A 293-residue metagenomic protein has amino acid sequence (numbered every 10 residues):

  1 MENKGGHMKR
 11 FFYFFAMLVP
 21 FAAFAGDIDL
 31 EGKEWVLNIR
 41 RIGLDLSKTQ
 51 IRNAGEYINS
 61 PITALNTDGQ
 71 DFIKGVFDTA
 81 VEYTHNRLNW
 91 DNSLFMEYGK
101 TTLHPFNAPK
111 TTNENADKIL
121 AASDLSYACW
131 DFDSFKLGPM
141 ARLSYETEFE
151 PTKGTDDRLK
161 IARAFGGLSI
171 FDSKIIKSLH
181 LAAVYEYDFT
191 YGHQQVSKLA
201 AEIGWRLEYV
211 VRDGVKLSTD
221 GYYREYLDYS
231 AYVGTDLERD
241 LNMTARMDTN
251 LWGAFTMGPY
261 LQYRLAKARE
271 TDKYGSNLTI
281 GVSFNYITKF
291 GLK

Functional and structural regions predicted by a protein language model:
D27-N38, E82-D91, A128-G138, F171-L179 (+3 more regions): Short loop/turn motifs that connect adjacent beta-strands in outer-membrane beta-barrel proteins
L37-L44, W90-L94, A121, F135-L143 (+6 more regions): Transmembrane beta-strands of outer-membrane beta-barrel proteins
R41-A54, H85, M96-T102, L143-P151 (+4 more regions): Transmembrane beta-strands of outer-membrane beta-barrel pores
S47-K74, H104-T111: Surface-exposed strand-loop-strand hairpins of Gram-negative outer-membrane beta-barrel proteins
G75-Y83, A121-Y127, Y145, A164-D172 (+5 more regions): Residues on the lipid-exposed face of transmembrane beta-strands in outer-membrane beta-barrel proteins
T102-G204: Outer-membrane pore/translocation modules
A182-N250: Outer-membrane beta-barrel transmembrane domain signature
D236-K293: Predominantly the C-terminal beta-signal and adjacent terminal strand-loop region of outer-membrane beta-barrel
